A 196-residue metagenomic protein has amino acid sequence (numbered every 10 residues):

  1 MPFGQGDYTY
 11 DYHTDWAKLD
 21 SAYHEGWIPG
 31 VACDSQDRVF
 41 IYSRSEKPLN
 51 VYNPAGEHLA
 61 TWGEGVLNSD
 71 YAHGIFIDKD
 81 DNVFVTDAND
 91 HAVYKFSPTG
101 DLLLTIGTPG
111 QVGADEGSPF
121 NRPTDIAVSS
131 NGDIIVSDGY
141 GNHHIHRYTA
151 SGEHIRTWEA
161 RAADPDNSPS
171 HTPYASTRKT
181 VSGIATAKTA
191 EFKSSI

Functional and structural regions predicted by a protein language model:
M1-I196: Eukaryotic scaffold repeat domains enriched in small/polar residues
